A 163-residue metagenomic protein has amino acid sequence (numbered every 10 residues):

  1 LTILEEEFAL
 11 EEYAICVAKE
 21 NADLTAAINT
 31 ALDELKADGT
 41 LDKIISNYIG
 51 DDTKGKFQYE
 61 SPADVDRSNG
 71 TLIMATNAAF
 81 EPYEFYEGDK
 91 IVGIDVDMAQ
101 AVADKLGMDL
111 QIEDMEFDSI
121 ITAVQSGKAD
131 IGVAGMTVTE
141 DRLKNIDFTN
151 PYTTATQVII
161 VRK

Functional and structural regions predicted by a protein language model:
L1-N29, D52-S61, V65, A78 (+1 more regions): Periplasmic-binding protein-like
A14, T30, F85-D89: Second-shell loop/turn segments in exported
L32-I49: Periplasmic-binding protein-like
D38, K43, N69-M136, K144: Extracytoplasmic small-molecule ligand-binding "clamshell" domains of the periplasmic binding protein/Venus flytrap
N47, G135, R162: Conserved residues at the C-terminal ends of beta-strands
G50-D52, D109: Short coil/loop linkers at secondary-structure junctions
